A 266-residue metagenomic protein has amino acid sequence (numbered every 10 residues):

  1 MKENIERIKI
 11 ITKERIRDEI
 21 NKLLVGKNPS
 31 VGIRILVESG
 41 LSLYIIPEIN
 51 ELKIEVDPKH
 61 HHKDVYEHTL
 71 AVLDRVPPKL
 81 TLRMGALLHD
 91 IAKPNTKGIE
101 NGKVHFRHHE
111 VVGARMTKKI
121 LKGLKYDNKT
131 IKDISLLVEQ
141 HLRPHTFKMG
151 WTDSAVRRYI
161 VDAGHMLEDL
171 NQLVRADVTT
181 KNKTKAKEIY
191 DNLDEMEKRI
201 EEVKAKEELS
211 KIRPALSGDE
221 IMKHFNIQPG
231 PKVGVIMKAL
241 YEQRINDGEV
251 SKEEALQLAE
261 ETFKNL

Functional and structural regions predicted by a protein language model:
M1-L87, I91-H105, V112-Y126, S217 (+6 more regions): Glycine- and charge-enriched loop/helix tracts that form the active or gating conduit in phosphate/cation-handling
K2-E6, N101-H105, R158-V161, E201-E207 (+1 more regions): A ubiquitous short alpha-helical element
R15, K27-V31, E67, K129 (+4 more regions): Generic recognition of short, well-ordered alpha-helical interface segments
S39, L124, A176, H224-F225: Residues at alpha-helix termini
S42, L142-R143, I227: Core structural elements
Y66-T69, V156, M196, A205: Short, motif-level signal for alpha-helix interfacial/capping segments enriched in acidic residues and aromatics/proline
L70-T184: Divalent metal-dependent catalytic cores for phosphoryl transfer on phosphate-bearing substrates
K148, N182-L266: Terminal helices and disordered tails flanking the catalytic cores of nucleotide-processing hydrolases
